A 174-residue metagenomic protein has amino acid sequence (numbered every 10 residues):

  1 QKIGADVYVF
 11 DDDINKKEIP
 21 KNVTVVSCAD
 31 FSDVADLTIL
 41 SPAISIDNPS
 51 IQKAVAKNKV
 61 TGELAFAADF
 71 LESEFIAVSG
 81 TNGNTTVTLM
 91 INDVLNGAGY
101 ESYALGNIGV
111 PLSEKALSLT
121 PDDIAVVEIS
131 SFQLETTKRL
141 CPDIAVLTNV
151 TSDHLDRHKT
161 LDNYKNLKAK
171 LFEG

Functional and structural regions predicted by a protein language model:
Q1-G62: N-terminal leader/targeting and accessory segments in enzymes
D33-A35, P42-G174: Phosphate-binding loop of NTP-binding sites
